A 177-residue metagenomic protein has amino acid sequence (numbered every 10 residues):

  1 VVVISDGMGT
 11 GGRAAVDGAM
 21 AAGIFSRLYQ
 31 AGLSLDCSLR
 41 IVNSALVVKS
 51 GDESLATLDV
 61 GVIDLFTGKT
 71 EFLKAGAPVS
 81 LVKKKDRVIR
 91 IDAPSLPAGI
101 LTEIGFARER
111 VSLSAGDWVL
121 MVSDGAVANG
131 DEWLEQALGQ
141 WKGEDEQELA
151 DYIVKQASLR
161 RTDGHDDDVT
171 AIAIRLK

Functional and structural regions predicted by a protein language model:
V1-V3, M8-K177: Conserved subregion of the PPM/PP2C metallophosphatase catalytic domain
